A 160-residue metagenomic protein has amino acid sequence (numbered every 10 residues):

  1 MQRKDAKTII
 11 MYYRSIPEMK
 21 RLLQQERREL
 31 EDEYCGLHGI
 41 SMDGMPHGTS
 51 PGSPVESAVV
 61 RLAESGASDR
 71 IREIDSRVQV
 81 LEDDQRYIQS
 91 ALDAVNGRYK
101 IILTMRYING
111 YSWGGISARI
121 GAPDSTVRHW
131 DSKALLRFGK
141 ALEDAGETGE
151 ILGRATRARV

Functional and structural regions predicted by a protein language model:
M1-A91, G114, K140-V160: N-terminal interaction/assembly modules
V95-Y111: Short amphipathic alpha helix immediately N-terminal
L103, G115-A118: Hydrophobic positions on the alpha-helical face of helix-turn-helix-like DNA-binding modules
I120-D144: DNA-recognition helix of helix-turn-helix
